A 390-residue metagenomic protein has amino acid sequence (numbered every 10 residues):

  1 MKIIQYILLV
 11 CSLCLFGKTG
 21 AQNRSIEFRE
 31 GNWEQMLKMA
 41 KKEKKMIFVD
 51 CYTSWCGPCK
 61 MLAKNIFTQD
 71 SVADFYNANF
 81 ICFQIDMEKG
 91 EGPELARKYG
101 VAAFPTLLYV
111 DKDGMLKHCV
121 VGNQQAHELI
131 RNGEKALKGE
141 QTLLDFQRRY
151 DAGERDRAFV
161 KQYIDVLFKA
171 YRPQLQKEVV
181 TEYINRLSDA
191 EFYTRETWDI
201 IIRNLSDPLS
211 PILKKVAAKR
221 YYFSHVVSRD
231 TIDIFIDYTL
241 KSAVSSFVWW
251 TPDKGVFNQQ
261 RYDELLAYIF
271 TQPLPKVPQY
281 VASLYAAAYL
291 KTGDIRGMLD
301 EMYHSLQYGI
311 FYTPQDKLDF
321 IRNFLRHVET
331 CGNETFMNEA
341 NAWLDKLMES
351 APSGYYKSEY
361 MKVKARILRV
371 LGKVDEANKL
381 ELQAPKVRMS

Functional and structural regions predicted by a protein language model:
M1-S25: Bacterial Sec-dependent N-terminal signal peptides
I26-G31, N65-G92, V101, Y109: Thiol-based oxidoreductase modules, predominantly thioredoxin-like and allied folds used for disulfide exchange
F28-M46, Y76: A short beta-strand-turn-helix
E43-I47, A78-I81, D111-M115: Loop/turn elements at helix/coil->beta-strand transitions in domains of secreted/extracellular proteins
K44-I47, Y52-W55, A103: Short pre-active-site segment immediately N-terminal to redox-active cysteine/selenocysteine motifs in thiol-based
C51-F67: Conserved redox-active cysteine motifs that mediate thiol-disulfide chemistry, especially di-cysteine Cys-X(1-2)-Cys
A102-T142: Non-catalytic, surface beta->alpha helical segment in thiol-disulfide oxidoreductase systems
G153-S390: Oxidative protein folding and maturation machinery
